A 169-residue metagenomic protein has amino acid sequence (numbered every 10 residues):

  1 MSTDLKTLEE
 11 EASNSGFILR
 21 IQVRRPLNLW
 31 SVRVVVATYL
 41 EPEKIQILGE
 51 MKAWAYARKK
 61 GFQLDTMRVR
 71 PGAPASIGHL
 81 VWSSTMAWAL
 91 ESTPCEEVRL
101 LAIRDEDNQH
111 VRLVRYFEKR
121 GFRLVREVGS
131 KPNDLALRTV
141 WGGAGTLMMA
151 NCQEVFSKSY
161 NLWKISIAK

Functional and structural regions predicted by a protein language model:
M1-S76, S83-V98, H110-S130, L135-K169: Non-catalytic substrate-recognition and accessory regions of acyl/acetyltransferase enzymes
R99-R104: Ankyrin-repeat boundary/"N-cap" motif
